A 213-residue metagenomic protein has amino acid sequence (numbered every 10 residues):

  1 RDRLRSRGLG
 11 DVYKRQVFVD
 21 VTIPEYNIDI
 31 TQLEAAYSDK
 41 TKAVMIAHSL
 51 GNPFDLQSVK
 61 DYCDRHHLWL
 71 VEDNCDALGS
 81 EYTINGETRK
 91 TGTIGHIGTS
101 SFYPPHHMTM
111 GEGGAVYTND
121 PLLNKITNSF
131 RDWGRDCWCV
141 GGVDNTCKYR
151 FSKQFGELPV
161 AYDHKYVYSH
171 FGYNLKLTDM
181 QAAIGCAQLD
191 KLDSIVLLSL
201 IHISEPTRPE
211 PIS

Functional and structural regions predicted by a protein language model:
R1, R7-E81: PLP-dependent aminotransferase-like
D2-G10, I201-S213: Single conserved hydrophobic/aromatic residue that forms the stacking wall/gate of nucleotide- or nucleobase-binding
G8, K40, T93-I94, M110: Short loop/turn motifs at secondary-structure junctions
V21-P24, T88, P104: Short, acidic/glycine-rich phosphate-metal binding loop used to engage nucleotide
N27-L33, G86-I97: A short alpha/beta connector and helix-capping loop motif
H48-N52, Q188, P211: A short His-aromatic
V59, T127, I212-S213: Hydrophobic packing residues within well-ordered alpha-helices of enzyme cores
D76-I84, I94-L200, S204: Active-site region of PLP-dependent enzymes
